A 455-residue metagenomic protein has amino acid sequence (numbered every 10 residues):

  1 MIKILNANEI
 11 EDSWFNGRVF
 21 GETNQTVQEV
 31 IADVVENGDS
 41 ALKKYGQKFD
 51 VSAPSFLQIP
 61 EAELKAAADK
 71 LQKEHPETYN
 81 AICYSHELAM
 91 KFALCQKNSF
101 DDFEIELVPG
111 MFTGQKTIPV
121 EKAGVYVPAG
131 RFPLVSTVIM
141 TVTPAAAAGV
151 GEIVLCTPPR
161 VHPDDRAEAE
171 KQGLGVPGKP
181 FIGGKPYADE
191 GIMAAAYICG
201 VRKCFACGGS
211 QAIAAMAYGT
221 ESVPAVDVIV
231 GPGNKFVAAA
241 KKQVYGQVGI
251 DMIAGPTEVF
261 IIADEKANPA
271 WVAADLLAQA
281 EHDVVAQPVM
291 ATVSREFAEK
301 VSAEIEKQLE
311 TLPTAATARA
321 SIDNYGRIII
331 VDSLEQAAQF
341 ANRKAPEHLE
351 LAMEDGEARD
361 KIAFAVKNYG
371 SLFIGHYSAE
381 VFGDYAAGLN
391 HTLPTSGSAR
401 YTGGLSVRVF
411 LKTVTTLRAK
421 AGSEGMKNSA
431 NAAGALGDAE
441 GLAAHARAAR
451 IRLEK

Functional and structural regions predicted by a protein language model:
M1-E121: N-terminal Rossmann-like NAD(P)+-binding subdomain of aldehyde/semialdehyde dehydrogenases
I2-N8, K203-G208, I328-S333: Short acidic-hydrophobic, aromatic-tinged amphipathic segments that line or gate anion-handling sites
I105-E190: Conserved small-residue-rich beta-alpha loop and adjacent elements that most often cradle the phosphate/pyrophosphate
G151-R160, P288-R295, G375: Short internal beta-strands
Y197-Q287: Conserved NAD(P)+-binding/catalytic subdomain of aldehyde/semialdehyde dehydrogenases
H282, M290-K367: A glycine- and small/hydrophobic-rich beta-loop-beta segment that serves as a flexible "lid/hinge" or phosphate-binding
R343-K455: C-terminal core of ALDH-fold dehydrogenases
